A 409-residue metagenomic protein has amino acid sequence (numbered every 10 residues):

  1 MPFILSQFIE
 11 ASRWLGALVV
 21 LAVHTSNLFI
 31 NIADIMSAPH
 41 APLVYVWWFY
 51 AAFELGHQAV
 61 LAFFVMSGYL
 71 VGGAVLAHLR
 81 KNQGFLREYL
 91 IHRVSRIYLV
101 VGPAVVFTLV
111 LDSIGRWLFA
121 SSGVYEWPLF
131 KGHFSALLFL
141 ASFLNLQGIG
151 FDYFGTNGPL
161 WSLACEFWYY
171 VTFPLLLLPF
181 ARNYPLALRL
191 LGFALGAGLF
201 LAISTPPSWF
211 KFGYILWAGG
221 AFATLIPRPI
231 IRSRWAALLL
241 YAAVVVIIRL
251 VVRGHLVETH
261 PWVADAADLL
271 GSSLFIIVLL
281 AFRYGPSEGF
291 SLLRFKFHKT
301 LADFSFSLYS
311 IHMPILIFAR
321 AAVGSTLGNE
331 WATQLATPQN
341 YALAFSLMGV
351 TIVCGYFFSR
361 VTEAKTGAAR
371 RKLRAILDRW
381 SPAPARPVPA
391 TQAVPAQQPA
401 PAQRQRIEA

Functional and structural regions predicted by a protein language model:
M1-I9, A22-G56, G72-L86, I149-F151 (+6 more regions): Alpha-helical transmembrane segments in multi-pass integral membrane proteins
A11-W14, T25, L55, F167 (+1 more regions): Hydrophobic alpha-helical transmembrane bundles that constitute the permease/transmembrane domains of multi-pass
S12-L21, P103, L138, S142 (+2 more regions): Alpha-helical transmembrane segments
R13, L61, G68, E166 (+2 more regions): Short, conserved phosphate/pyrophosphate- and ester-handling motifs at nucleotide-, phospho-/glycolipid
L15-H24, R96-L118, A302-I315: Hydrophobic alpha-helical membrane-insertion segments
V19, G56, F63-S67, V71-G72 (+10 more regions): Hydrophobic alpha-helical transmembrane segments of multipass integral membrane proteins, especially permease/channel
A41-F49, R87, I97-C165, S273-R283: Membrane-interface helix-loop-helix regions
V394-A409: Long, low-complexity, intrinsically disordered segments
